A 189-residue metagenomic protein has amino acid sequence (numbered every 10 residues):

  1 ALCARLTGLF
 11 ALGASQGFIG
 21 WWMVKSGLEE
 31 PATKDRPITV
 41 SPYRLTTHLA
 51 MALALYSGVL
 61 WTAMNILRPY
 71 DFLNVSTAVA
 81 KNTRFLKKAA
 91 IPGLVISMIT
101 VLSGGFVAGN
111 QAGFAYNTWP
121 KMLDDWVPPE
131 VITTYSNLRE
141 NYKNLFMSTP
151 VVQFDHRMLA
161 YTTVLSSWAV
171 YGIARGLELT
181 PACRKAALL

Functional and structural regions predicted by a protein language model:
A1-L189: Polytopic transmembrane helical bundles with strong interfacial aromatic enrichment
